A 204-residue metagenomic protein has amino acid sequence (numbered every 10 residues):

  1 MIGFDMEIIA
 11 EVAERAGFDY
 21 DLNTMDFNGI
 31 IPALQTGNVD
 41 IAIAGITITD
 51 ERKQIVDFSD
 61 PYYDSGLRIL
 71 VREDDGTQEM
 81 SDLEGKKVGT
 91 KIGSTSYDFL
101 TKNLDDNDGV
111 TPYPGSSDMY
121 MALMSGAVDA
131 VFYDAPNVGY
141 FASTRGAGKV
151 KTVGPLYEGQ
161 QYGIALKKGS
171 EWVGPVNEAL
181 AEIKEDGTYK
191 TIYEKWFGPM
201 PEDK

Functional and structural regions predicted by a protein language model:
M1-G45, D186: Extracytoplasmic small-molecule ligand-binding "clamshell" domains of the periplasmic binding protein/Venus flytrap
V12, L34-Q35, L83, L123-M124 (+2 more regions): Hydrophobic residues within well-ordered alpha-helices
G17-D19, M25, Q35-A44, K87 (+3 more regions): Alpha-to-beta junction loops
D21-P32, D75, T111-M121, S125 (+1 more regions): Short helix-initiation/N-cap motifs at beta->coil->alpha
G29, I46-Q54, T101-K102, M124-S125 (+1 more regions): A ligand-binding cleft/hinge motif common to bilobed small-molecule-binding domains
Y63-V71, A135, G139-A181, P199-K204: Periplasmic-binding protein-like
V71-V88: Flexible hinge/capping segments at coil-to-helix
T95-P114, K149-V153, E178-K204: Ligand-binding clefts/hinges and TM-proximal coupling segments of bilobed small-molecule sensing domains
